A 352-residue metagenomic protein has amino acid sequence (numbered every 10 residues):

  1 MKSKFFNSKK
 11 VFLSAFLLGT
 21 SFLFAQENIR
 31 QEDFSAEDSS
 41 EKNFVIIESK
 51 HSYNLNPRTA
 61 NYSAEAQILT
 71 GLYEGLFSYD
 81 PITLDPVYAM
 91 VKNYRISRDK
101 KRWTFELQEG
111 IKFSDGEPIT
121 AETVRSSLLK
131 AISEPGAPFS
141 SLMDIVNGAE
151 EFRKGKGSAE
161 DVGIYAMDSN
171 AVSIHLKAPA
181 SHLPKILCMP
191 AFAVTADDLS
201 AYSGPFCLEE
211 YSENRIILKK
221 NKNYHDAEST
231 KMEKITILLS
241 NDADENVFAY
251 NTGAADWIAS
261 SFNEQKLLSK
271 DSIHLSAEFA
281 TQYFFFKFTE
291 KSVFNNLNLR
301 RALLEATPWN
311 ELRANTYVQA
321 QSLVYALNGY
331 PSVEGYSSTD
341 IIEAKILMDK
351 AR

Functional and structural regions predicted by a protein language model:
R30, I47-R98: N-terminal lobe/hinge region of extracytoplasmic solute-binding protein
E41-K50, R102-T104, V124-S127, V172-S173 (+3 more regions): Short, well-ordered beta-strand elements
K92-S140, V293: Aromatic- and charge-enriched surface segment that lines or borders ligand/interaction sites
E106, T123-S126, I132, P138-T195: Surface-exposed binding/hinge segments that line and control ligand-binding clefts or catalytic entry sites
G116-P118, A243-A254, L297-N298: Short helices/loops that flank or line small-molecule/ion binding pockets
V124, N170-V172, N251-S260: Alpha-to-beta junction loops
G155, N170, H175-K234, D242-F248 (+2 more regions): Gly/Pro-rich hinge or "lid" segments in bacterial periplasmic/extracellular proteins
A259-E343: Local pocket/hinge segments that shape ligand/substrate recognition
